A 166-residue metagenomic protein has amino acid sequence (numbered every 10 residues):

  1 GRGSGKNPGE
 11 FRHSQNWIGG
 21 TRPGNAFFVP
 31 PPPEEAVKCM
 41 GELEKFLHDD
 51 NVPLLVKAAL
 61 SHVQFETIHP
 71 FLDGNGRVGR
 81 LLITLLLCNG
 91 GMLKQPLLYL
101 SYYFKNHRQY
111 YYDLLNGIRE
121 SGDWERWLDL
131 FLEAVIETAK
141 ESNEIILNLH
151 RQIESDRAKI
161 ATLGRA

Functional and structural regions predicted by a protein language model:
G1-A166: FIC/Doc superfamily catalytic core
